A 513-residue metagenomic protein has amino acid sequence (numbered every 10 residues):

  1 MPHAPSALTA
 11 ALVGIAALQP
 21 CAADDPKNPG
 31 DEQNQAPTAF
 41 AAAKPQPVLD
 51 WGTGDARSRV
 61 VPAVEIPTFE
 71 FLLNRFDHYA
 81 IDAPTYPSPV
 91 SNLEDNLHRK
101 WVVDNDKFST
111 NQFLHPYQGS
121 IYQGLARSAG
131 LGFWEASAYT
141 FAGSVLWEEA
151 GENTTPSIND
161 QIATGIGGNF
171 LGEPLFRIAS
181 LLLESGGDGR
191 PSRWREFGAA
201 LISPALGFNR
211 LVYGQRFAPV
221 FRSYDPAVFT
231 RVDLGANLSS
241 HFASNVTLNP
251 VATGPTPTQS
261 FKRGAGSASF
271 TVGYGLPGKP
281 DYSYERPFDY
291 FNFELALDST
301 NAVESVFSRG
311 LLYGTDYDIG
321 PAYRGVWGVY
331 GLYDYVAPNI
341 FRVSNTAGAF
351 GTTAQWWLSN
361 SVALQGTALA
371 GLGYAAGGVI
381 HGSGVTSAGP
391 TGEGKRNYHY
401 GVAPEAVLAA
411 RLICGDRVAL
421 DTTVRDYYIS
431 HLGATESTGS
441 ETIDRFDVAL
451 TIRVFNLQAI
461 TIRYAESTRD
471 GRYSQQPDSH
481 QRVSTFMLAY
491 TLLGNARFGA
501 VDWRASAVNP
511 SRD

Functional and structural regions predicted by a protein language model:
M1-L8: Bacterial N-terminal signal peptides that target proteins for export
L12-L114, Q118-G119, R127-A129, E196-Y333 (+7 more regions): N-terminal targeting leaders of membrane proteins
Q118-G119, G151-S180, D188, G198-I202 (+1 more regions): Alpha-helical transmembrane segments that form the membrane-embedded catalytic/substrate-binding core of multi-pass
L131-N153, G165, N169: Small-polar-interrupted transmembrane alpha-helices in polytopic inner-membrane proteins
W147-P156, H241, A296-A302, L332-I340 (+5 more regions): Sequence/structural signature of outer-membrane beta-barrel proteins
I202, L206-G214, W357, G366-S474 (+2 more regions): Outer-membrane beta-barrel transmembrane domain signature
A268-V272, L311-Y313, F350-T352, A406-L408 (+2 more regions): Membrane-embedded beta-strands of outer-membrane beta-barrel proteins, especially the hydrophobic/small aromatic
V454, Q481-D513: Outer-membrane beta-barrel "beta-signal"
